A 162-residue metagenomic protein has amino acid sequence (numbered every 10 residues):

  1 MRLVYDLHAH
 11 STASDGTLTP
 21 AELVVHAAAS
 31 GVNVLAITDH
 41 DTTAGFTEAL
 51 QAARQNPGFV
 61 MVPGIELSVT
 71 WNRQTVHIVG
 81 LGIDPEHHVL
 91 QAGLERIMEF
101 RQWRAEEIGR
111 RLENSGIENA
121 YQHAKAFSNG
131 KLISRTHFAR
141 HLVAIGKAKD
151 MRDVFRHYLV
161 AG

Functional and structural regions predicted by a protein language model:
M1-Q74, Y158-A161: An N-terminally biased module of ancient metal coordination in phosphate/nucleic-acid-related enzymes
R54-G162: Extended substrate/RNA-proximal surfaces in nucleic-acid metabolism proteins
